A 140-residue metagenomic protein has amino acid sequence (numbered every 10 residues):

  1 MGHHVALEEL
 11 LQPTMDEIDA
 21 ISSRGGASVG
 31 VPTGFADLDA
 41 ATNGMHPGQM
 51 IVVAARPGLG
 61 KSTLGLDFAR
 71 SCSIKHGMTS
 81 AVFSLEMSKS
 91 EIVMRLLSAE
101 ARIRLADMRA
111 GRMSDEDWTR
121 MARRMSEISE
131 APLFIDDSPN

Functional and structural regions predicted by a protein language model:
M1-P47, S90, I103, D115-P132: Core recognition of P-loop NTPase motor domains used across DNA-transaction enzymes
A40, S71, H76-N140: Cytosolic-facing regulatory segments adjacent to core modules
H46-I51, M78: Pre-Walker A (Motif I) flank of P-loop NTPase domains
A55: The Walker A (P-loop) glycine that initiates the GxxxxGKT/S ATP-binding motif of P-loop NTPases
G58: Walker A (P-loop) phosphate-binding loop of P-loop NTPases
K61: Conserved lysine of the Walker
